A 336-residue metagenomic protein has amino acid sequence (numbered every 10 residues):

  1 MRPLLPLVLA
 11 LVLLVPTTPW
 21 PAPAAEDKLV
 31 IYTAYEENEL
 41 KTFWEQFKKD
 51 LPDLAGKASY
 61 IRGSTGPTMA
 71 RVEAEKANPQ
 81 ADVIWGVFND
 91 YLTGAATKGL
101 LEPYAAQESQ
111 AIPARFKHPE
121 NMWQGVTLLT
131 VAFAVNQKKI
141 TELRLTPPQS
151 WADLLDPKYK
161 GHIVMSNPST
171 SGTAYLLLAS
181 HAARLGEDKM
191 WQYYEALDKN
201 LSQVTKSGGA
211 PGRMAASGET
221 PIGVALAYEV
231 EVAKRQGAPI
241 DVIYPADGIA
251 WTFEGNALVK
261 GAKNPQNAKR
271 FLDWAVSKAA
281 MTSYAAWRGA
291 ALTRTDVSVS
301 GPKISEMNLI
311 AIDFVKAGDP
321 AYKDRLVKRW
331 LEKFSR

Functional and structural regions predicted by a protein language model:
A25-G94: Early extracytoplasmic/lumenal segment of secretory-pathway proteins
Y32-Y35, P119-V126, V135-Q137, L143-R144 (+3 more regions): Short beta-strand->loop
P79-I84, E102-A134, A152, G161-M165: A structural signal for short loop-to-beta-strand junctions that line the ligand-binding cleft of periplasmic/secreted
E102-E108, M122-Q124, A152, P221-I222 (+3 more regions): Short beta-strand->loop
A134-K139, A179, T252-N264, S283-Y284: A bilobed periplasmic-binding-protein/Venus flytrap-type ligand-binding module shared by bacterial periplasmic
T170-D247: Ligand-binding pocket segment of bilobal, Venus flytrap-like solute-binding proteins
V259-V315: Mature extracytoplasmic/periplasmic domains
G301-R336: Extracellular/periplasmic bilobal clamshell ligand-binding domains
